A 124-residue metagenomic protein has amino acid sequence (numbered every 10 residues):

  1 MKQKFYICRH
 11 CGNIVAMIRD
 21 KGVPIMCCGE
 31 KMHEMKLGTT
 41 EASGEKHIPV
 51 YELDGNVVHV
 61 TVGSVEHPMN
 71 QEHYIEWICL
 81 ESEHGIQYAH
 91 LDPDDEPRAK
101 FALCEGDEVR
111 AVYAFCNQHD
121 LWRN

Functional and structural regions predicted by a protein language model:
F5, P24, Y113: Residues immediately within or flanking Cys/His clusters that coordinate Zn2+ in small zinc-binding modules
C8-C11, C27, C116: Short cysteine-rich clusters marking metal-coordination/redox-active sites
V15, K31-M32, D120: Cys/His-rich microdomains that often coordinate metals
M17-K21, M35-G38, N124: Short Cys/His-rich "knuckle" micro-motifs
K21-M32: Cysteine-rich micro-motifs
T61-V62, R98-E105: Exposed aromatic-hydrophobic patches
V62-N70: Short amphipathic, basic-aromatic surface patches that mediate peripheral association with negatively charged
N117-N124: Short acidic/polar inter-strand loop motif in beta-rich domains
